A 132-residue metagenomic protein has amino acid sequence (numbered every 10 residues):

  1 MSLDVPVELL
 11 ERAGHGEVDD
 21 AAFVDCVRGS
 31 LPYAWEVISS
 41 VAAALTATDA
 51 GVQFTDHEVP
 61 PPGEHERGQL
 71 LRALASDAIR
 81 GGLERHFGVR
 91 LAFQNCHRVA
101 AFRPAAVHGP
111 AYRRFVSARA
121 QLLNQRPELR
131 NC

Functional and structural regions predicted by a protein language model:
M1-C132: Fe(II)/2-oxoglutarate oxygenase catalytic core
